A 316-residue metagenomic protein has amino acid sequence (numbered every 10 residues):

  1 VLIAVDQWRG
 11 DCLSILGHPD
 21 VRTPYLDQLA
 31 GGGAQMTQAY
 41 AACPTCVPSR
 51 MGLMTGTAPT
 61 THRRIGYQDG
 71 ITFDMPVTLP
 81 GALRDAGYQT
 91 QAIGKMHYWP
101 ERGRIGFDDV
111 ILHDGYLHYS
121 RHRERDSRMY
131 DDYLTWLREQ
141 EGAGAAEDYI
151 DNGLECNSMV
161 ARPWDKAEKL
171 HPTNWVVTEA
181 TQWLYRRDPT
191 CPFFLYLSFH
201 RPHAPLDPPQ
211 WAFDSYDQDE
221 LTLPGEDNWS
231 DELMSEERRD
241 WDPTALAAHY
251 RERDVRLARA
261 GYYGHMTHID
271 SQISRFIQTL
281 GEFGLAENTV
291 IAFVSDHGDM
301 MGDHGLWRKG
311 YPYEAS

Functional and structural regions predicted by a protein language model:
V1-S316: Formylglycine-dependent sulfatase
